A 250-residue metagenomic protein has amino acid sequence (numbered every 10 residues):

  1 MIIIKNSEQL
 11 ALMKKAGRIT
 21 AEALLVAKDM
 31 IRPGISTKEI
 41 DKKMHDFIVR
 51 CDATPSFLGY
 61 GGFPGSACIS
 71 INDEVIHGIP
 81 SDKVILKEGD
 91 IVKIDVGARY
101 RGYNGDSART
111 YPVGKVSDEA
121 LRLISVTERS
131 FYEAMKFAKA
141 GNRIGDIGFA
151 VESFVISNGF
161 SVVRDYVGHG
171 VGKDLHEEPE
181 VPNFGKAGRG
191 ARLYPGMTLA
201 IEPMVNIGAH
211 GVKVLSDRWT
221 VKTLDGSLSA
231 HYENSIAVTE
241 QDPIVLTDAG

Functional and structural regions predicted by a protein language model:
M1-G250: Active-site neighborhoods and metal-handling regions in enzymes and metal-associated proteins
